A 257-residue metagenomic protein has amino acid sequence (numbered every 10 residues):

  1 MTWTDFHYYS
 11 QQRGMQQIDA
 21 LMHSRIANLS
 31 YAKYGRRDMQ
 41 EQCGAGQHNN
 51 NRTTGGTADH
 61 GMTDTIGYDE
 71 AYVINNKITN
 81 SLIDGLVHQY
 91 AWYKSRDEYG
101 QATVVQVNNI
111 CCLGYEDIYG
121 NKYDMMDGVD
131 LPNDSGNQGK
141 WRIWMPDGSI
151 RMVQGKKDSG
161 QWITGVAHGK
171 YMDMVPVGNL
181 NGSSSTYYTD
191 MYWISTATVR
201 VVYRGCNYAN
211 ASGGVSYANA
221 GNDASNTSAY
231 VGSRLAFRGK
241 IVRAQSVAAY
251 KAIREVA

Functional and structural regions predicted by a protein language model:
M1, Y8, G14, I18 (+3 more regions): Disulfide-stabilized, aromatic/cysteine-rich ligand-recognition loop
M1-I118, A257: Short aromatic-cysteine micro-motif
Y123-D124: Generic structural signal for well-ordered beta-strand positions
